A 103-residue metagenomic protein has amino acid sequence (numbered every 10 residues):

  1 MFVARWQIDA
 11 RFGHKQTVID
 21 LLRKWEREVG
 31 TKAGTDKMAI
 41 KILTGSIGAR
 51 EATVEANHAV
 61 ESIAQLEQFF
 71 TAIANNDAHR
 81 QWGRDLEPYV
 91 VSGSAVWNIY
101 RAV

Functional and structural regions predicted by a protein language model:
M1-R80, P88-V103: Short S/T/G/P-rich N-terminal loop/turn motif that feeds into the first structured element of a domain
